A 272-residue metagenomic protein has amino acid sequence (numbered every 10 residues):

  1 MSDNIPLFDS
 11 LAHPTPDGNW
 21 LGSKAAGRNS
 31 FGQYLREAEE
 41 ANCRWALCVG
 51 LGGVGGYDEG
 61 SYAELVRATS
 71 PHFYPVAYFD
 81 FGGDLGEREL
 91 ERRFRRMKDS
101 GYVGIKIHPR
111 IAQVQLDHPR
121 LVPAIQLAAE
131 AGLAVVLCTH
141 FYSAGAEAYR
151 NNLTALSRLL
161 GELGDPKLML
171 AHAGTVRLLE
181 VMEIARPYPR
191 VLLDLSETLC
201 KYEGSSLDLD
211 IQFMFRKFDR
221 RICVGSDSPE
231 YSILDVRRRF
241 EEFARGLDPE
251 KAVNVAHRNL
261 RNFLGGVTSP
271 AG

Functional and structural regions predicted by a protein language model:
M1-S10, P14, S23-W45, D219-R221 (+1 more regions): Mid-to-C-terminal alpha-helical segments outside catalytic/metal-binding sites
L7-D17, R110, V136-C138, L170-A173: Histidine-centered catalytic micro-motifs
L7-S10, L47-G50, V76-Y78, K106 (+3 more regions): Active-site neighborhood of phospho(di)ester-bond hydrolases with catalytic His/Asp-centered motifs
L11, A38, M97, I105 (+6 more regions): Conserved, mostly hydrophobic/aromatic
A12, G32-G55, F73-D80, Y102-G104 (+1 more regions): Divalent metal-dependent hydrolysis catalytic cores, especially in the metallo-beta-lactamase
T15-G18, G53-G56, G82-L85, A112 (+4 more regions): Active-site environment of divalent metal-dependent phosphoester hydrolases
A26-E37, D84-M97, L178: Short, acidic/polar
G104, H118-C223: Catalytic pocket-lining loop regions of alpha/beta-barrel enzymes, especially the amidohydrolase/enolase/GH5 lineages
